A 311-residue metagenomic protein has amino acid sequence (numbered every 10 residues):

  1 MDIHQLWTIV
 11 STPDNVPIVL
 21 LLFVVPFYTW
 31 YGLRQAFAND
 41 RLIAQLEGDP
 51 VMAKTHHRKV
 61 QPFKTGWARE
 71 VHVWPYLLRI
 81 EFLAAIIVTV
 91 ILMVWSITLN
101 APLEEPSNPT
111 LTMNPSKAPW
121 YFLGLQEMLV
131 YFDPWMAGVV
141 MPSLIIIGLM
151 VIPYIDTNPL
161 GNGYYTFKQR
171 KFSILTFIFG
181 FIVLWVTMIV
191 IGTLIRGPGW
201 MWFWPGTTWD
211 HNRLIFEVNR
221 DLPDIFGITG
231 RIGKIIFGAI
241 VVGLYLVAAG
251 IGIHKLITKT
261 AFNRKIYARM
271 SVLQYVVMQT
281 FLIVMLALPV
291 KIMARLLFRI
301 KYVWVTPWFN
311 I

Functional and structural regions predicted by a protein language model:
H4, P13-D40, P50-K64, H72-I311: Hydrophobic cores of alpha-helical transmembrane segments in multi-pass integral membrane proteins
A44-G48: Juxtamembrane extracytosolic/periplasmic "stalk" immediately C-terminal to the first targeting helix
